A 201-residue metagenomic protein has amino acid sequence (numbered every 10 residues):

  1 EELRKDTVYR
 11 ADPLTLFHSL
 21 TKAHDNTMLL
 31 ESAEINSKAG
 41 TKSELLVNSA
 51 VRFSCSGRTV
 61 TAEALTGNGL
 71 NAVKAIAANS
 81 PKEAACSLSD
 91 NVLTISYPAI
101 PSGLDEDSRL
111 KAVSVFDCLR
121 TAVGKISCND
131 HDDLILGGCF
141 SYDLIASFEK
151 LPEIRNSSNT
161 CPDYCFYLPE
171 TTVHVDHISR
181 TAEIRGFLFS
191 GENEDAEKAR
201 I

Functional and structural regions predicted by a protein language model:
E1-I201: Signature of the chorismate-utilizing enzyme
